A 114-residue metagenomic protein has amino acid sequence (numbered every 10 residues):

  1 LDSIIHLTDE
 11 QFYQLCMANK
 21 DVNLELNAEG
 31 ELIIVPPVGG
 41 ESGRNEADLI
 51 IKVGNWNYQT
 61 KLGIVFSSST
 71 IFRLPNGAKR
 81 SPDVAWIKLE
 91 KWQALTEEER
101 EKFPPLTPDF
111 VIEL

Functional and structural regions predicted by a protein language model:
L1-L114: Gly/Pro/Ser/Thr-rich low-complexity, intrinsically disordered segments predominantly at protein N-termini
